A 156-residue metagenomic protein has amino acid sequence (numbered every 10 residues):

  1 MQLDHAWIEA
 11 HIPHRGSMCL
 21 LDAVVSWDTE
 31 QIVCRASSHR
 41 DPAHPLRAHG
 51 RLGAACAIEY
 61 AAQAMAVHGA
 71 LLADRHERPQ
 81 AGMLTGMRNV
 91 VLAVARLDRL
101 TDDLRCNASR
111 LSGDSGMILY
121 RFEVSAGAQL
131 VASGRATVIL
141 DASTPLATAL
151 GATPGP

Functional and structural regions predicted by a protein language model:
H5-R15: Short aromatic-glycine motifs in intrinsically disordered, low-complexity regions
G16-G53: Catalytic strand-loop segment that frames the active site of acyl-thioester-processing enzymes
M18-L20, L104, I118: Hydrophobic core residues within well-ordered beta-strands of beta-rich domains
L21-D22, T85-M87, L119, S133: Hydrophobic residues on conserved beta-strands that form the core of alpha/beta folds
A23-S26, V94, R110-S112, V138: A residue-level detector for short acidic-glycine micro-motifs
A48-H68, G82, N89: Compact, glycine-rich, soluble single-domain proteins
V67, R99-T101, S109-P156: HotDog/MaoC-like acyl-thioester-processing domains
V67-N107: Hydrophobic beta-strand-centered segment that forms part of the acyl-chain substrate-binding groove
